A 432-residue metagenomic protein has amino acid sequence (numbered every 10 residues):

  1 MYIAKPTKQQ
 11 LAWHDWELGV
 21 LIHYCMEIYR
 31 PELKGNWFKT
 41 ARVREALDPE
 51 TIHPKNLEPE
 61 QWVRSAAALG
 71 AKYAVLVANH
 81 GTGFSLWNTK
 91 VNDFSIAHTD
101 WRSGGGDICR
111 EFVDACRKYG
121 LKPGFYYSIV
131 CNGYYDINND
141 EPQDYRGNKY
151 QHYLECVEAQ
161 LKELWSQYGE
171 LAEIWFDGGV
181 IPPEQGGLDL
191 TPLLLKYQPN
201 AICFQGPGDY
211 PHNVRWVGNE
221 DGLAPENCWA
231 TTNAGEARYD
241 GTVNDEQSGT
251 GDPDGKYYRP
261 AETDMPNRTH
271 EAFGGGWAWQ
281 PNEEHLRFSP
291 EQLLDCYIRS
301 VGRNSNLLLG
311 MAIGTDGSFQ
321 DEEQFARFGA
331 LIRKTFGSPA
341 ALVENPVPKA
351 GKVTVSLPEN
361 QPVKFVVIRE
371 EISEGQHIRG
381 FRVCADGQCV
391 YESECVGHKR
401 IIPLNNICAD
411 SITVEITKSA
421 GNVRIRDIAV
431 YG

Functional and structural regions predicted by a protein language model:
M1-N405, T413-Y431: Mature catalytic domains of secreted/periplasmic carbohydrate-active enzymes
